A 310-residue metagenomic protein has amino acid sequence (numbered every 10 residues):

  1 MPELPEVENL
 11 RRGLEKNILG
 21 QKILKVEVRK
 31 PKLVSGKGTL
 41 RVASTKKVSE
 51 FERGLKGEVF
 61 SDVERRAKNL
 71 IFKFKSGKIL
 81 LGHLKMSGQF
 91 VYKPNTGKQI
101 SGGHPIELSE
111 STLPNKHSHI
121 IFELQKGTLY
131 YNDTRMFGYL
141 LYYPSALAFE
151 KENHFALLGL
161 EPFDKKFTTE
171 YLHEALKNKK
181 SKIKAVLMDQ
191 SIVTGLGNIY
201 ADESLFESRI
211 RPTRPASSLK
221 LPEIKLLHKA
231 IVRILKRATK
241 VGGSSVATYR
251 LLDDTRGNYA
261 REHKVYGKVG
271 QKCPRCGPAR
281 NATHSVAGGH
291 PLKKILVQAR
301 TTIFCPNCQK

Functional and structural regions predicted by a protein language model:
M1-K151, T302, K310: Acidic, proline/glycine-enriched N-terminal capping motif
M1-L4, P162, K166, K220-H228: Generic detection of long, well-ordered alpha-helical segments
E3, G102, G138, E152 (+5 more regions): General secondary-structure edge motif
P5-E6, K126-N132, A156-F163, K182-Q190 (+1 more regions): Short, mixed-charge, low-aromatic patches
K22-G54, S61-E64, Y171-K310: Basic, nucleic-acid-binding surfaces and adjacent catalytic neighborhoods in DNA/RNA-processing proteins
E107, S111, H154-F163, R214-L221: Short histidine-centered catalytic/ligand-binding loop motif
G138-S181: A short, charged helix-loop
